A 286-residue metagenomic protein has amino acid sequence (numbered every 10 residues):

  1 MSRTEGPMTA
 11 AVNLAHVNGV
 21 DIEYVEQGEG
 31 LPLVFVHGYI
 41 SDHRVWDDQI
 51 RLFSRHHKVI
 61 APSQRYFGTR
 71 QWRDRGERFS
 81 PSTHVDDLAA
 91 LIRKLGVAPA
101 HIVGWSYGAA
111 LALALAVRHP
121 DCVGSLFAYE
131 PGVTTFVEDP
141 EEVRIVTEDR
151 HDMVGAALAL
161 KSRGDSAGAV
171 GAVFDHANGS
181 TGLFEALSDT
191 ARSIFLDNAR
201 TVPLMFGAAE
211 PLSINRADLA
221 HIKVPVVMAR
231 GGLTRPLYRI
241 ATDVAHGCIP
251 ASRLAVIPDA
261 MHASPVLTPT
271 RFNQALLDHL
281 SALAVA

Functional and structural regions predicted by a protein language model:
N13-E77, L91: Conserved HGGG/HGGXW glycine-rich cap/lid loop of the alpha/beta-hydrolase fold
G28, L95-A98, L283: Glycine-rich phosphate-binding loop signature in dinucleotide/nucleotide-binding domains
F35-G38, S106, G231: Glycine-rich His-Gly loop
S82-A100: Conserved acidic catalytic loop of the alpha/beta-hydrolase fold
A98-V137: Conserved hydrolase catalytic core segment
P131, T135-T190, F206-A208: Helix-rich cap/lid subdomain of alpha/beta-hydrolase
S188, S193-G247, V256: Conserved serine/cysteine hydrolase catalytic core
A251-A286: Catalytic active-site module of serine/aspartate enzymes centered on a nucleophile-bearing elbow/loop
